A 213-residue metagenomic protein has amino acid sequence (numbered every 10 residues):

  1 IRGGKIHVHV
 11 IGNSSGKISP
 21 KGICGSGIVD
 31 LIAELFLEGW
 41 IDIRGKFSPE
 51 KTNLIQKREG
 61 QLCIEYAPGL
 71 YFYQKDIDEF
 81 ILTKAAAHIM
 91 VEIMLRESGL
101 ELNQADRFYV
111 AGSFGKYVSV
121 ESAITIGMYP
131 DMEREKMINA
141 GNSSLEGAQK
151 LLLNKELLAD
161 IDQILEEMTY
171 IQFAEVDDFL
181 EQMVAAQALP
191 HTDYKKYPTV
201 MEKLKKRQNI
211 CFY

Functional and structural regions predicted by a protein language model:
I1-Y213: Helical "lid/coupling" subdomains associated with nucleotide-phosphate turnover
